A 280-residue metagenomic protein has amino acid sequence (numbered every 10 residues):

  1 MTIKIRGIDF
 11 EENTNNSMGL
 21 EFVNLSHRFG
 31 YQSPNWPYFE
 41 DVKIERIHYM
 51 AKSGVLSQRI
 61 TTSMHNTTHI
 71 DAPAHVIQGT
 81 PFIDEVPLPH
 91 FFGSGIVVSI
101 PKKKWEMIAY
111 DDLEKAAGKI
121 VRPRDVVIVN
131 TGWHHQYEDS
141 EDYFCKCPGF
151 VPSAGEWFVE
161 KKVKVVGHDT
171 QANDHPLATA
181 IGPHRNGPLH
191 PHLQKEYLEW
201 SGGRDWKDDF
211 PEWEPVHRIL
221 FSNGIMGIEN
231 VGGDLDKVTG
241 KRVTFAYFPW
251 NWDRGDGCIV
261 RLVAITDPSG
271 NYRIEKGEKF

Functional and structural regions predicted by a protein language model:
M1-F280: Active-/binding-site microenvironments in catalytic and ligand-binding cores
